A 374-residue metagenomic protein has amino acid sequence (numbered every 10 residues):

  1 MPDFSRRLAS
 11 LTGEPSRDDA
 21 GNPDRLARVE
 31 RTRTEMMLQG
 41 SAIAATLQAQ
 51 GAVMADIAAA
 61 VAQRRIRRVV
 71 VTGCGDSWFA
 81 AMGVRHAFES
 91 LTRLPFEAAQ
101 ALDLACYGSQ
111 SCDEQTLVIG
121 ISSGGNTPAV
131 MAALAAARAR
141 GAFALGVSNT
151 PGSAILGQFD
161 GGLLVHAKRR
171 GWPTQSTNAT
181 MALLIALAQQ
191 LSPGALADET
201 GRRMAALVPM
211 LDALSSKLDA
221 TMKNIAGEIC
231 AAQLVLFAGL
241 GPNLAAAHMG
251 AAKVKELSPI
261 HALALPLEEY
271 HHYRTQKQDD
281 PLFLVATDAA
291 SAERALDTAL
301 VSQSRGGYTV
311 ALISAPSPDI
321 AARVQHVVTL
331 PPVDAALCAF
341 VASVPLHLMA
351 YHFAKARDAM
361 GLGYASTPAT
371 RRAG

Functional and structural regions predicted by a protein language model:
M1-E35, A45, F159, E199-R202 (+1 more regions): Phosphate-moiety recognition in structured ligand-binding domains
F4, A55, A62-P209, R274 (+2 more regions): Glycine-rich phosphate-binding loops that contact phosphosugars or nucleotide phosphates
E14-S16, N22-P23, Q48-Q50, D76 (+7 more regions): A short linear-motif detector with a strong N-terminal bias
R17, N22, A27, A55 (+11 more regions): Residue-level detector of functional hotspots within protein domains
D19, P23-R25, E30, L94 (+10 more regions): Short, well-ordered helical secondary-structure segments
R28-R67, G161-F283, S291-A292, R357-G374: Active-site phosphate/pyrophosphate-binding segments
